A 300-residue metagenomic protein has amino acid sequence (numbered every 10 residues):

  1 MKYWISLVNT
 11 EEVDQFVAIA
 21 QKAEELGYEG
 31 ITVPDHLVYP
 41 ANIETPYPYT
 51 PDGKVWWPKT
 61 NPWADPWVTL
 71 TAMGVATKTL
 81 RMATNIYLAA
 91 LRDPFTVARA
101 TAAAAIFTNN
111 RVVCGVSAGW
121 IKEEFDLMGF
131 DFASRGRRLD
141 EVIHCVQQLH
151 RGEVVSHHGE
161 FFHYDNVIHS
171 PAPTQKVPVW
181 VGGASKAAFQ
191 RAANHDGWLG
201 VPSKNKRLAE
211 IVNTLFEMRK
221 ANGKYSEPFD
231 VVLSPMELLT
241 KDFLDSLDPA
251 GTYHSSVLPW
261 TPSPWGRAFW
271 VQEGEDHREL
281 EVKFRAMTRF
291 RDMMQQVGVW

Functional and structural regions predicted by a protein language model:
M1-W300: Active-site-adjacent structural elements that line small-molecule/cofactor binding pockets in enzymes
